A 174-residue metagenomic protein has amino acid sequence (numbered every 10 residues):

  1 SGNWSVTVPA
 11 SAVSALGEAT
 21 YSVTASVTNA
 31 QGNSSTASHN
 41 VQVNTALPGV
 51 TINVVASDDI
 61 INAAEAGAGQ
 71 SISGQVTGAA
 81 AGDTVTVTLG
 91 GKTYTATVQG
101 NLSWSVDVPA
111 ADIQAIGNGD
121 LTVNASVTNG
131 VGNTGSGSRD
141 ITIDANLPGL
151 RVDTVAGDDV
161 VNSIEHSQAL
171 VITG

Functional and structural regions predicted by a protein language model:
S1, L89-T97: Surface-exposed loop/edge segments in extracytoplasmic proteins
G2-V6, L102-V106: Short strand-edge motifs at loop-to-beta-strand transitions and within beta-strands of extracellular beta-rich domains
A10-T20, A110-D120: Surface-exposed, short loops/turns at beta-strand junctions within beta-sandwich domains
A25, V123-A125: Hydrophobic/tyrosine-rich beta-strand signature of extracellular beta-sandwich/beta-rich modules, prominently
N29, N33-N53, N129, G137-D153: Flexible, low-complexity linkers/stalks enriched in Thr/Pro that connect modular domains
P48-E65, P148-E165: Short, solvent-exposed loop/edge segments of extracellular or virion-exposed proteins
A68-I72, Q168-I172: Structural beta-strand segments of beta-rich domains
V76-D83: Short proline/glycine-enriched turn/loop motifs at strand-loop junctions of beta-rich domains
